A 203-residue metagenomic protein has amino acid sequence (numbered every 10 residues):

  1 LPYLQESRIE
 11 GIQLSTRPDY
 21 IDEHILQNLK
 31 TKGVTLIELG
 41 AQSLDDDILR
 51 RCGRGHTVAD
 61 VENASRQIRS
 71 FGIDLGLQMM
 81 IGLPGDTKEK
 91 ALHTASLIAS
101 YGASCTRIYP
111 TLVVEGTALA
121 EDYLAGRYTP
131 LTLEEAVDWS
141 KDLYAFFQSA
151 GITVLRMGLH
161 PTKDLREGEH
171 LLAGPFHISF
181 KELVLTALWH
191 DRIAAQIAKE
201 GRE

Functional and structural regions predicted by a protein language model:
L1-C105, E115-E134: Conserved non-cysteine loop/helix-boundary elements of the Radical SAM core domain that shape
Y109-V114, H160: Short glycine-enriched loops at secondary-structure junctions
T117-A118, A125-E203: Auxiliary Fe-S-binding modules of radical SAM enzymes
